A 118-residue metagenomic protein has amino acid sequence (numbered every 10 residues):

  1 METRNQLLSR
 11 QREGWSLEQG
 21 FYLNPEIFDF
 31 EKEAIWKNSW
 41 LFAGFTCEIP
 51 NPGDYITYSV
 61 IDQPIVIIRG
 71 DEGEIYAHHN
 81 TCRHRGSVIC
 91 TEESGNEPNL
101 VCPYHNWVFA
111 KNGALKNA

Functional and structural regions predicted by a protein language model:
M1, Q19-L23, I35-K37, G44-T46 (+3 more regions): A short linear-motif detector with a strong N-terminal bias
M1-L7, D29: Peripheral, non-cofactor segments flanking catalytic/redox cores
N5-E18: Short, contiguous pre-domain boundary segments
L17-I61, I65: Non-catalytic accessory segments flanking enzyme active sites
I49-A118: Rieske [2Fe-2S] iron-sulfur-binding domain
